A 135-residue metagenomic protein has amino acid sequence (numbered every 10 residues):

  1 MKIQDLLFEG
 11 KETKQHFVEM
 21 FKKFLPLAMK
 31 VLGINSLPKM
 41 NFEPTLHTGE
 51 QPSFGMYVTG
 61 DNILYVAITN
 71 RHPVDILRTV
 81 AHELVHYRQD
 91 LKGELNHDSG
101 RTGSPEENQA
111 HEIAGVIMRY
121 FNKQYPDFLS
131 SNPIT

Functional and structural regions predicted by a protein language model:
I3-E9, S131: Proteolytic processing junctions in secreted/extracellular precursors, especially proprotein convertase/trypsin-like
G10-K11, L32, M40-E50: Hydrophobic or amphipathic, alpha-helical segments that drive membrane association/targeting
T13-L37: Zn2+-dependent metallopeptidase catalytic core
E43-V74, Y87-L91: Active-site scaffold of zinc-dependent metalloenzymes
V74-R78, D90-R119, P126: Post-HEXXH active-site segment of zinc metalloproteases
H82, H86: Histidine-centered divalent metal-coordination motifs
R119-T135: Long, well-structured alpha-helical subdomains associated with metal-dependent extracellular/ecto-lumenal hydrolases
